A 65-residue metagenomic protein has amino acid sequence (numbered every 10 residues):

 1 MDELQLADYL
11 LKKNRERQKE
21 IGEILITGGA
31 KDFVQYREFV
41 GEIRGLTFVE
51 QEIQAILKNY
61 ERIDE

Functional and structural regions predicted by a protein language model:
M1-D2, K58-E65: Short intrinsically disordered terminal tails
M1-G28: N-terminal acidic leader/helix
K19-G22, F33, Q51, E65: Residue-level signal for secondary-structure boundary elements
A30-Y60: Short, charge-rich amphipathic interface segments used for partner binding and complex assembly
